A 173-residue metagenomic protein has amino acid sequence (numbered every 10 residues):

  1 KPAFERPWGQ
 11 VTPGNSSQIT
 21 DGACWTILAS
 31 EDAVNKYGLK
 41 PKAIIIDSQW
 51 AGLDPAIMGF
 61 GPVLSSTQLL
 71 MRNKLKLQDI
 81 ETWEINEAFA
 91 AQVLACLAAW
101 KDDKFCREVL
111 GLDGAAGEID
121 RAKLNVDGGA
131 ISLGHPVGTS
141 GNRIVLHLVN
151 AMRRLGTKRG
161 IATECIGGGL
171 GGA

Functional and structural regions predicted by a protein language model:
K1-D32, K36, K101-K123, S132: N-terminal extracellular/periplasmic Venus flytrap/periplasmic-binding protein-like
W8, T12-C24, I46-R72, I85-E87 (+3 more regions): Active-site pocket-shaping loop/turn-to-helix segments
T26-D32, L97, P136-T157, A173: Active-site-proximal alpha-helical scaffold in enzymes
L28, N125-D127, T163-C165: Short beta-strand segments
A33-K42, K74-L77, A151-G160: Phosphate-handling active-site elements
I46, L53-S132: Active-site pocket-lining segment
T82, G160-T163: Short glycine-aspartate micro-motif
